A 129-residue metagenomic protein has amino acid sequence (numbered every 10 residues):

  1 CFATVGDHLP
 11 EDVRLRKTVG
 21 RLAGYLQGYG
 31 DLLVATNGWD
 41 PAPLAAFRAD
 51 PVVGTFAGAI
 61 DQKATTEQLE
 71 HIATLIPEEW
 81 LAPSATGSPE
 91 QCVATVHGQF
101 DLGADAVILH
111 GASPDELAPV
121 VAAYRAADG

Functional and structural regions predicted by a protein language model:
C1-G129: Active-site-adjacent structural elements that line small-molecule/cofactor binding pockets in enzymes
